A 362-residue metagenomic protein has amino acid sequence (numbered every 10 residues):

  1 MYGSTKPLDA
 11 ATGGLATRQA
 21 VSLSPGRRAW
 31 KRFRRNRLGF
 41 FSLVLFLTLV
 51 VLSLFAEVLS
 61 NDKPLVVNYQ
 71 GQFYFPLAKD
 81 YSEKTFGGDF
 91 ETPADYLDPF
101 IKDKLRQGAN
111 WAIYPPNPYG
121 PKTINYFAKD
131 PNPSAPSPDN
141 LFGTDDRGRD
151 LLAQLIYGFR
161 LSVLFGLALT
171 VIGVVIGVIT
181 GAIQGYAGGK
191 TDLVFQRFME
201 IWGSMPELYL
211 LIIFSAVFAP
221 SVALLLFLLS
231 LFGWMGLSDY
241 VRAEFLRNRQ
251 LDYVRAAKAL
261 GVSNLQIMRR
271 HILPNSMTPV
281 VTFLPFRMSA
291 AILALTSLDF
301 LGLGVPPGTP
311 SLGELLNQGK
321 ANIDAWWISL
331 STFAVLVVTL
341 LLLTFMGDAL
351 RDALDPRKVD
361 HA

Functional and structural regions predicted by a protein language model:
M1-V174, V178, A182-I183, G308 (+2 more regions): Gly/Trp-centered helix-boundary motif
T144-A362: Alpha-helical transmembrane segments of integral membrane proteins, especially multi-pass inner/plasma-membrane
